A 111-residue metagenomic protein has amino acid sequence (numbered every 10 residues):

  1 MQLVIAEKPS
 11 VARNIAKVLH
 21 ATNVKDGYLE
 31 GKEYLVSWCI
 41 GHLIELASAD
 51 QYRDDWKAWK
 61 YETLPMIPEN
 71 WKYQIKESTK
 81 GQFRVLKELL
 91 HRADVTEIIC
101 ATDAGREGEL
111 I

Functional and structural regions predicted by a protein language model:
M1-I111: Intrinsically disordered, low-complexity regulatory segments
